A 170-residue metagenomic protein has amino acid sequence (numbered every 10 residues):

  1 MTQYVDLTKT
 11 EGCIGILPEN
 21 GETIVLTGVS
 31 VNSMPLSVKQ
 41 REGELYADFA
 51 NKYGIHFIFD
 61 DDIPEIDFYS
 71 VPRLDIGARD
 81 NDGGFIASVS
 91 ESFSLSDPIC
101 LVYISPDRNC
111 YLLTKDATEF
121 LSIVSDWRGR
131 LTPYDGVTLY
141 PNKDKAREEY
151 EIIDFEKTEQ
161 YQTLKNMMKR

Functional and structural regions predicted by a protein language model:
M1-L95, F155-R170: A surface-exposed partner-binding patch
D6, R73, C100, Y111 (+3 more regions): Acidic/proline-rich low-complexity IDRs
V38-E42, P106, C110-L113, F120 (+3 more regions): Intrinsic-disorder-associated interaction segments
A47-D48, E119-S122, E148, N166: Charged/polar, solvent-exposed surface patches and flexible loops
C100-D135: Compact, glycine/acidic-enriched structural inserts
L131-R170: Acidic, proline/glycine-rich low-complexity IDRs
